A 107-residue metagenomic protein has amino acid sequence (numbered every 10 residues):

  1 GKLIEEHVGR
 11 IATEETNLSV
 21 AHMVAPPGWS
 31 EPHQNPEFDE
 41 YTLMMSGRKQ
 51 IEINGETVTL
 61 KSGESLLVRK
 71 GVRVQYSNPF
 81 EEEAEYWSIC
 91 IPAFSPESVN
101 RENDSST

Functional and structural regions predicted by a protein language model:
G1-N17, V24, P32, S98-T107: A short, N-terminal "cap"/entry segment at the start of jelly-roll beta-barrel domains of the cupin/DSBH fold
E14, K70-P96: Ligand-binding loop in jelly-roll beta-barrel domains
N17-L18, N35-P36, P79-F80: Short glycine/proline-enriched turns and hinge-like loops at secondary-structure junctions
H22-P26, Q34-I51, I89-I91: Short, conserved beta-strand element in jelly-roll/cupin
S30-E31, Q50, L66, K70-Y76: Histidine-centered metal-chelating micro-motifs
R48-Q50, T57, R73, E83: Structural motif
G55-K70: Short acidic-glycine-tyrosine-enriched beta hairpin
